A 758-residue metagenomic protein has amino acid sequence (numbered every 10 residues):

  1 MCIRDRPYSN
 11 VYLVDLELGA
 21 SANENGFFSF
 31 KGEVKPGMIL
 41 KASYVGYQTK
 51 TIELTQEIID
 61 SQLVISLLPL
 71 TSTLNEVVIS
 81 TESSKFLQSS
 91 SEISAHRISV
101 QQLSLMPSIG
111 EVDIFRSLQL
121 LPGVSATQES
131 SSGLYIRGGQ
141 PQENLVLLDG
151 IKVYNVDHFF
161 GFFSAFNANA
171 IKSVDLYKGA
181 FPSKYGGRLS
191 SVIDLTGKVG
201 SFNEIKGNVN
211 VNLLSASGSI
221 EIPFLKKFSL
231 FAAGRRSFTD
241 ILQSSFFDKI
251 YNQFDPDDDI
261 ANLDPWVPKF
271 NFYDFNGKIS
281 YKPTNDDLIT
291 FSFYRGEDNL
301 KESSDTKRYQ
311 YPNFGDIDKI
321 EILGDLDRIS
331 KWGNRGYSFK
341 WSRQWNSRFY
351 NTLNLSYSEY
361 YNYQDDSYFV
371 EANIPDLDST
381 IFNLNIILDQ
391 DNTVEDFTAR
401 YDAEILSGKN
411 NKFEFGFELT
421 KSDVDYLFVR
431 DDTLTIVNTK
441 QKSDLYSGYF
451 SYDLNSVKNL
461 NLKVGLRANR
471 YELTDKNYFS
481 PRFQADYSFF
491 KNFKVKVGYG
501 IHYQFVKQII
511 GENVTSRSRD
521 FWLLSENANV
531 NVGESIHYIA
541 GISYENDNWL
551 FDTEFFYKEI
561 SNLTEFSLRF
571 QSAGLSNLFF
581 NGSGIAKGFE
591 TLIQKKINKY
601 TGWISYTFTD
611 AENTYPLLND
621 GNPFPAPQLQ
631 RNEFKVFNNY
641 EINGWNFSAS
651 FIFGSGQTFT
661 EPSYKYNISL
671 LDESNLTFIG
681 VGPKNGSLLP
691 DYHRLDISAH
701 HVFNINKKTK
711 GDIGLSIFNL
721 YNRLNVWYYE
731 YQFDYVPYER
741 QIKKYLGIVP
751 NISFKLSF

Functional and structural regions predicted by a protein language model:
S9-V14, K41-Q48, E57-P107, F115 (+1 more regions): Short, acidic, small-residue-rich periplasmic hinge/interaction motif at the N-terminus of Gram-negative outer-membrane
K31, L105, I151-K178: Short acidic/polar hinge/loop motifs at secondary-structure boundaries that mediate gating or recognition
L63-I65, L121, A165-K206: A beta-strand signature from Gram-negative outer-membrane beta-barrel systems, especially the internal plug domain
L214-F238, Q253-S303, I329-Y350, S407-F413: Transmembrane beta-barrel wall of Gram-negative outer-membrane proteins
T239-I241, S245, Y251, F653-N675 (+2 more regions): C-terminal beta-signal and adjacent terminal beta-strands/loops of Gram-negative outer-membrane beta-barrel proteins
S280-D298, D327-D475, S488, Y544 (+2 more regions): Face-selective signature of the C-terminal outer-membrane beta-barrel domain
T352-S356, S488, N529-F580, I585-K587: Membrane-embedded beta-barrel scaffold of Gram-negative outer-membrane proteins
K458, Y557-E559, F579-S663: Gram-negative outer-membrane beta-barrel transporters
